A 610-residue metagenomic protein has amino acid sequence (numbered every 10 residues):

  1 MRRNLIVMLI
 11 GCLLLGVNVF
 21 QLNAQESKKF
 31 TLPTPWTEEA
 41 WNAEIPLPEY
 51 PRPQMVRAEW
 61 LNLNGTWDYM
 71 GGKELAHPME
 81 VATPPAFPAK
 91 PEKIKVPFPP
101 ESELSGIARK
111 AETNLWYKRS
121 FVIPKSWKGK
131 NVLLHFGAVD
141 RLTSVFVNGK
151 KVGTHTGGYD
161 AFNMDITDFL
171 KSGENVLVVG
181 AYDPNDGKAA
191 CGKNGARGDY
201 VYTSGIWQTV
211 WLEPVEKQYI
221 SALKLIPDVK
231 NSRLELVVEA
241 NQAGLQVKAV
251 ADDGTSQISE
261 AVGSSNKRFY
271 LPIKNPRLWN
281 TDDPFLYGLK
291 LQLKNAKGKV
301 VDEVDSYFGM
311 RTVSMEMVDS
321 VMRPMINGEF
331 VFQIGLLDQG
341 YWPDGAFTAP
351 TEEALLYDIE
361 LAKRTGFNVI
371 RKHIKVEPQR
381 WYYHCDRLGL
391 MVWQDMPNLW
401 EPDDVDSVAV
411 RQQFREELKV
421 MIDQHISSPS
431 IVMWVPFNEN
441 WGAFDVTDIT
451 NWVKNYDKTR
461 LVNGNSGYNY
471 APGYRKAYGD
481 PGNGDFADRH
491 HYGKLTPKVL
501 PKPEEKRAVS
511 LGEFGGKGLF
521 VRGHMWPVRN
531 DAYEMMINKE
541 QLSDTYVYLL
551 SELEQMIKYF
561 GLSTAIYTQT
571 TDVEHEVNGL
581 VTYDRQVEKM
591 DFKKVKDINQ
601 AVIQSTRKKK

Functional and structural regions predicted by a protein language model:
M1-E26: Bacterial Sec-dependent N-terminal signal peptides
Q25-H135, G187-I206, Y559, T571-E574: Extended carbohydrate-recognition surfaces in non-catalytic/accessory domains of CAZymes and lectin-like proteins
K28, G198-T209, P214-K224, R311-I326: Low-complexity, Pro/Ser/Thr- and charge-rich linker/hinge segments at domain boundaries
D68-G72, I107-A108, E112-Y219, Q242-A243 (+2 more regions): Accessory beta-strand-rich segments of carbohydrate-active enzymes
W127-K130, L170-E174, I273-L286: Short glycine/proline/serine/threonine-rich loop/turn segments at secondary-structure transition edges
V147, R233-V262, F269: Beta-strand-rich binding/interaction modules
L223-P227, K290-A362, A601, S605-K608: N-terminal carbohydrate-binding accessory modules
I359-E360, V369-M590, I598: Substrate-binding/catalytic cleft of secreted carbohydrate-active enzymes, primarily glycoside hydrolases
